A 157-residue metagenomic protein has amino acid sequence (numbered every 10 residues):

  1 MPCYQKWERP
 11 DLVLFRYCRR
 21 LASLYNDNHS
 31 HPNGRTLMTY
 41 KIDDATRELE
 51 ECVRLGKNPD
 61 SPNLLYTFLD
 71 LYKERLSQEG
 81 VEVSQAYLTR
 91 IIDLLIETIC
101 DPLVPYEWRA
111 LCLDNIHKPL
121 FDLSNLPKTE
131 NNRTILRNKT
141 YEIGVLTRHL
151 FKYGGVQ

Functional and structural regions predicted by a protein language model:
P2-W7, L14-L65, Q85, T89-I92 (+2 more regions): N-terminal alpha-helical interaction modules that lie
Y66-Q78: Non-membrane alpha-helical segments in proteins
Q78-S84: Amphipathic alpha-helical coiled-coil segments
R90-R109: Mid-chain, well-packed structural core segment of small domains
